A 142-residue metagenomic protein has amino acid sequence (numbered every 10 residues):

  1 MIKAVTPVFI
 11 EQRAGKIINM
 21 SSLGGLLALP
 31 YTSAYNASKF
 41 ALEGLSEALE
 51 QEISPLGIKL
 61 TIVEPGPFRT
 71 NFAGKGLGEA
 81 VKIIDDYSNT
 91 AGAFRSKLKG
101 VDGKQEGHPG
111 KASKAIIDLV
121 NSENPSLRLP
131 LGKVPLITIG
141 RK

Functional and structural regions predicted by a protein language model:
I2, S38: Active-site helix of classical SDR
A4-R13: A short helix-coil junction within the Rossmann-fold of NAD(P)-dependent oxidoreductases
V8-F9, L27, A48-I58: Active-site-adjacent segment of SDR/Rossmann-fold oxidoreductases
S22: Residue(s) in the substrate-gating loop at a strand-loop-helix junction that position the organic substrate next
L27-S33: Active-site loop immediately N-terminal to the catalytic Tyr-X3-Lys motif of short-chain dehydrogenase/reductase
P55-S126: SDR active-site lid
R128-T138: Short-chain dehydrogenase/reductase
